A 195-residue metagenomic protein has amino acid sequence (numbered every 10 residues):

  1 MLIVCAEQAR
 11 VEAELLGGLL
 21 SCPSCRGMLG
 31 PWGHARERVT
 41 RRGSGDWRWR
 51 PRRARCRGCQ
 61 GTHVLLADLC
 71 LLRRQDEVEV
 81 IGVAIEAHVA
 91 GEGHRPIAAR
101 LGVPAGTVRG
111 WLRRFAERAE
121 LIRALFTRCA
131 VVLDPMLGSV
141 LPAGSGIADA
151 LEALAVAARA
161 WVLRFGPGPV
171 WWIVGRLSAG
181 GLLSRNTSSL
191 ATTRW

Functional and structural regions predicted by a protein language model:
M1-A6, E14-G18, G61, G106 (+1 more regions): Long C-terminal interaction/binding lobes of large macromolecular proteins
M1-L69: Short, conserved DNA-binding cores of transcription-related domains
G33, R48-R50, L112, V162 (+1 more regions): Short linear interaction motif-like sites in intrinsically disordered regions of transcription factors
R36, P51-R53, R74, F115 (+2 more regions): Short, isolated positions within intrinsically disordered regulatory regions of eukaryotic proteins
R55-G144: Short, positively charged, Gly/Tyr-enriched micro-motifs that form contact patches at catalytic or ligand/partner
